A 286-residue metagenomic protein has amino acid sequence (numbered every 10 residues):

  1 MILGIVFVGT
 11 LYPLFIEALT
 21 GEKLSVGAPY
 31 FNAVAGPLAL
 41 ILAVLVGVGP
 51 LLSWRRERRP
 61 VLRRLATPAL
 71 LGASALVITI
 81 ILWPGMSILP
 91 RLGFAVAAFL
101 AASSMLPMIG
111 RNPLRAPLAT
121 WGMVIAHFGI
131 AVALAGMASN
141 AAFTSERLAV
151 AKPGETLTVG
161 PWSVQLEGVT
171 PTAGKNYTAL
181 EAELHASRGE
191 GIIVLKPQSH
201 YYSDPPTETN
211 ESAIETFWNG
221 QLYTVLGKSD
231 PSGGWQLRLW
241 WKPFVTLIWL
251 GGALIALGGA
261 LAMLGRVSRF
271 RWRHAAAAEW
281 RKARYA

Functional and structural regions predicted by a protein language model:
M1-V159, V164, V245-A286: Contiguous transmembrane helix-bundle modules in multi-pass membrane proteins
L148-R238: Soluble non-transmembrane domains of integral membrane proteins
W241-P243: Short beta-strand-plus-loop segments that form exposed binding edges in beta-rich domains
